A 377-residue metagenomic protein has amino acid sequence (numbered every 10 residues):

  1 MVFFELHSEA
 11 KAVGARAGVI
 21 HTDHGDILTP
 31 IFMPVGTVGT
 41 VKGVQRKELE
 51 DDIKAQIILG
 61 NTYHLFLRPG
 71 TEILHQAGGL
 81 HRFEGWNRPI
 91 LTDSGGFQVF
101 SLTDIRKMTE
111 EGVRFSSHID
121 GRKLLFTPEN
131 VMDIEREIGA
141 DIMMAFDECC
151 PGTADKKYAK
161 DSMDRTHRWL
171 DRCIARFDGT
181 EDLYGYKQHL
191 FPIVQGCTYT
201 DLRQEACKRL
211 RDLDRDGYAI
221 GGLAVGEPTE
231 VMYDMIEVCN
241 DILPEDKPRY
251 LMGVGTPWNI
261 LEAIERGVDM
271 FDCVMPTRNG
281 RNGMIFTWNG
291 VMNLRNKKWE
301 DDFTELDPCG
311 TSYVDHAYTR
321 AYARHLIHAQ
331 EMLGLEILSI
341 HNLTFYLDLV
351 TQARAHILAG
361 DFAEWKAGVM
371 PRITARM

Functional and structural regions predicted by a protein language model:
M1-L183, K297-E300: Non-catalytic, usually N-terminal nucleic-acid engagement modules in DNA/RNA processing proteins
M1-V19, I27-P34, K42-G43, D147-T153 (+1 more regions): C-terminal extensions of enzymes
G25, I58, D93, E135 (+5 more regions): Conserved, mostly hydrophobic/aromatic
P34, H64-F66, F97-Q98, C150-P151 (+5 more regions): Short, solvent-exposed loop/turn segments at secondary-structure junctions
N130, I134, I138, D161 (+6 more regions): A non-catalytic, amphipathic alpha-helix used as a structural packing/dimerization or gating element in enzyme scaffolds
G152-K156, K160, G217-L223, M332-L335: Glycine- and acidic
D164, T180, G185-L306: Glycine-rich phosphate/ribose-binding loops and adjacent secondary-structure elements that form binding surfaces
R176-Y186, K247, A353-W365: Surface-exposed helix-capping loop/turn segments at secondary-structure junctions
